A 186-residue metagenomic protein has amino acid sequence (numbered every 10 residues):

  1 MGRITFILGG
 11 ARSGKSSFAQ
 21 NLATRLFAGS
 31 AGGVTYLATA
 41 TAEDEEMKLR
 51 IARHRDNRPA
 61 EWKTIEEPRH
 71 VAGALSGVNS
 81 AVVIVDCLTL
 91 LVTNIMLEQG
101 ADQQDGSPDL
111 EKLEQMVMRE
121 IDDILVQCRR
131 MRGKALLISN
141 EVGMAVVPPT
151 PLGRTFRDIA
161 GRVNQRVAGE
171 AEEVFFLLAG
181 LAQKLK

Functional and structural regions predicted by a protein language model:
M1-V78: Conserved P-loop
F6, I84, L136-I138: Structural motif
A11-R12, T41, T89, V142-G143 (+1 more regions): Short, glycine/serine-rich, charged loops/turns that create anion-binding and catalytic segments at active sites
A19, H54, I84, N140 (+1 more regions): Residue-level signal for inorganic ion chemistry
G32-V34, A81, K134, E173: Residues at the starts of beta-strands that form the adenosine-phosphate
D44-D123: Conserved inter-motif catalytic segment of the P-loop NTP-binding fold
N94-K186: Replace "adjacent to P-loop NTPase cores in ATP/GTP-dependent enzymes" with "adjacent to NTP-binding cores
